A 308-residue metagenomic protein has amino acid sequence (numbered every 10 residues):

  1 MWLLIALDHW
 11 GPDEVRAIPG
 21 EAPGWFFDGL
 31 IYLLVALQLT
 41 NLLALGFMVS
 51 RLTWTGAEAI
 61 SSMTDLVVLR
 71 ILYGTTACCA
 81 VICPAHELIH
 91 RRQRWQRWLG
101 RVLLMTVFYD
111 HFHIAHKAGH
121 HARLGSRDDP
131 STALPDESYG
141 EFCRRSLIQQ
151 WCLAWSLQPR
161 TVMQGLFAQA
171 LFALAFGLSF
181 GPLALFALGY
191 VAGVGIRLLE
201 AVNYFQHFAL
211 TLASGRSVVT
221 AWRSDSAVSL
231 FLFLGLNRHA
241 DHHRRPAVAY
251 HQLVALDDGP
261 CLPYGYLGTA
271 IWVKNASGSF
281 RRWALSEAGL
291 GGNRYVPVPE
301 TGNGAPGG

Functional and structural regions predicted by a protein language model:
M1-G11, W25-M48, A57-I60, T64-C78 (+1 more regions): Alpha-helical bilayer-embedded segments of polytopic membrane proteins, i.e., transmembrane/intramembrane helices
H9-P19: Membrane-interface helix-loop junction between the first two transmembrane segments
W10, E58-S61, C83, N303-G308: Polar low-complexity intrinsically disordered regions
A17-R144: Intramembrane catalytic core of multi-pass membrane enzymes that act on lipidic substrates
E21, F176-L178, P182, N303-G308: Intrinsically disordered, low-complexity regions
C79-P84, L188, F231, G235 (+1 more regions): Short alpha-helical catalytic segment bearing the HExxH-like zincin motif of zinc-dependent metalloproteases
Q93-V162, V194-G308: Cytosolic/stromal cytosol-facing helical appendages immediately following the last transmembrane segment
